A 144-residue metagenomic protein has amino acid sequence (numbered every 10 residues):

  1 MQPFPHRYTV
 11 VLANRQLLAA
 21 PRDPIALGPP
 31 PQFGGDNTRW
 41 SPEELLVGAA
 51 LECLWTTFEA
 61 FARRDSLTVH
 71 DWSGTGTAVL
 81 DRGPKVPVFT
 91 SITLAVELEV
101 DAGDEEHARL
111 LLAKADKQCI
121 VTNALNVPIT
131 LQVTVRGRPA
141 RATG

Functional and structural regions predicted by a protein language model:
M1-G48, T56-G144: Extended beta-strand/beta-hairpin segments
